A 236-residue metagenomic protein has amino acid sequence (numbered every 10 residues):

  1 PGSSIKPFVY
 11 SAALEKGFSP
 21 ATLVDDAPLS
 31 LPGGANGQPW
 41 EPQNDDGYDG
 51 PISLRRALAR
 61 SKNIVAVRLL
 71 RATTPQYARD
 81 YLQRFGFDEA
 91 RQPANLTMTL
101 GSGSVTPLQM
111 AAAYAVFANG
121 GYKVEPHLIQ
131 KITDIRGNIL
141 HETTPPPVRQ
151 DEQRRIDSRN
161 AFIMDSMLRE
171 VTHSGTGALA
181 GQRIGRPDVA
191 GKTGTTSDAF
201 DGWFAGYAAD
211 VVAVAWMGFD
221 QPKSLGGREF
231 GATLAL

Functional and structural regions predicted by a protein language model:
P1-A12: Active/ligand-binding-proximal structured segments within catalytic/core domains that scaffold catalytic residues
I5, R56-R60, S104-L236: A penicillin-recognizing enzyme superfamily signal
A12, K16-P20, T73, Y77 (+5 more regions): A generic secondary-structure signal for well-formed alpha-helical elements
F18-A78, N95, K123, I135-I163 (+1 more regions): Conserved catalytic neighborhood of penicillin-recognizing serine enzymes
D25, R68-L69, L100, G191-T193: Thr-Gly-centered strand-to-loop micro-motif
P28-P32, T74, G86-F87, T99 (+2 more regions): A glycine-rich phosphate-binding loop feature that marks nucleotide/adenosyl-phosphate handling sites
N36-Q43, T74-A112, L128: Mid-domain, small-residue-enriched loop/turn segments at the edges of structured enzyme/sensor domains
